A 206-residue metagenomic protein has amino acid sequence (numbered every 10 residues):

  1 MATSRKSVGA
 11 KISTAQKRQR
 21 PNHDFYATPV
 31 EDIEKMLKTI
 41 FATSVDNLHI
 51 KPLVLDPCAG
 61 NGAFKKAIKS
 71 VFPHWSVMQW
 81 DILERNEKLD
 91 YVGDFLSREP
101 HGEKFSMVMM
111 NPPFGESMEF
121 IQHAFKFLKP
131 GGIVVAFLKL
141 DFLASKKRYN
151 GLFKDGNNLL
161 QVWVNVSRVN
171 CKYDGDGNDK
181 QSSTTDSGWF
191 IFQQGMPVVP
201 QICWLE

Functional and structural regions predicted by a protein language model:
M1-E206: Class I S-adenosyl-L-methionine-dependent methyltransferase catalytic core
